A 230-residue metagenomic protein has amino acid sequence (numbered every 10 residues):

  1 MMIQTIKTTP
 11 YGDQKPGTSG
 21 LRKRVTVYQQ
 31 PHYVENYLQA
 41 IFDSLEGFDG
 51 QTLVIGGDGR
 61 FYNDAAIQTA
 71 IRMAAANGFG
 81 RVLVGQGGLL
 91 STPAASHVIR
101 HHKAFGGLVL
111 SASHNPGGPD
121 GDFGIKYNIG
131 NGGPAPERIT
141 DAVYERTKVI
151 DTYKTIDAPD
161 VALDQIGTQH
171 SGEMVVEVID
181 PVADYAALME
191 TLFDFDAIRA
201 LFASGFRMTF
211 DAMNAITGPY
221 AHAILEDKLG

Functional and structural regions predicted by a protein language model:
M1-L38: Positively charged, low-complexity intrinsically disordered leader regions
M2-Y11, H32, P119-G230: Gly/Ser/Thr-enriched, mixed-charge loops and adjacent short helices that form phosphate/oxyanion-binding elements
L21, T26, G56-R60, G130 (+1 more regions): Short strand-loop junctions, especially beta-strand C-caps/beta-turns that link beta-sheets to coils or alpha-helices
P31-S44, F48, G56-T69, A74-A76 (+1 more regions): Glycine-rich phosphate/diphosphate-binding loop of Rossmann-like nucleotide-binding domains
Y33-A40, A94, Y185-L188: Well-ordered alpha-helical segments embedded in enzymatic catalytic cores
Q39-E46, S96, R100, E190-A197: Generic structural signal for well-ordered alpha-helical scaffold segments
F48-P134: Ferredoxin-reductase
